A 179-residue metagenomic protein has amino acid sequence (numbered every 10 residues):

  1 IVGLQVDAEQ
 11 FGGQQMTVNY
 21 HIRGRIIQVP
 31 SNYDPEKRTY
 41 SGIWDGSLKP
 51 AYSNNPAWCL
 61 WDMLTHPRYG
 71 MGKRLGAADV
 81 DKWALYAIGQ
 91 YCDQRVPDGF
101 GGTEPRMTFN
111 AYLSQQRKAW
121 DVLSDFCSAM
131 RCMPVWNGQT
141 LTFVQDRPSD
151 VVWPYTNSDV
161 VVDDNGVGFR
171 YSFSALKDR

Functional and structural regions predicted by a protein language model:
I1-M130, N137: Polar, S/T/G-rich
G3-G12, N110, V144-R179: Surface-exposed, non-catalytic interaction/assembly patches
Q28-P30, P35, R117, D121 (+4 more regions): Residues in flexible loops and secondary-structure boundaries
D121-S124, R131-C132, F169-A175: Generic recognition of flexible, low-complexity loop/linker segments
S128-V144, S149-P154: Hydrophobic or amphipathic alpha-helical targeting/insertion segments
